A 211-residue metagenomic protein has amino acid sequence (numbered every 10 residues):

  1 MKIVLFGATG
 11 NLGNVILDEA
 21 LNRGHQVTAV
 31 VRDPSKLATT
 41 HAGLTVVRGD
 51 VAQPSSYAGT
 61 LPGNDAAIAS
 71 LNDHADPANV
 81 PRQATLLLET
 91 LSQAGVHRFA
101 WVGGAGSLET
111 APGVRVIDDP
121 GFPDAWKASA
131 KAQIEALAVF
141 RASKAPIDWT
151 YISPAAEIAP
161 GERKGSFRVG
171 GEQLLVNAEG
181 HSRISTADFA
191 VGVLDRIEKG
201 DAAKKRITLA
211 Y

Functional and structural regions predicted by a protein language model:
I3-R23: N-terminal Rossmann NAD(P)H-binding glycine-rich loop of SDR-like oxidoreductase domains
V4, S35-Q93, D201: NAD(P)H-binding glycine-rich loop region in Rossmannoid oxidoreductase-like domains and their noncatalytic homologs
D76, G106-A111, E157-G161: Conserved catalytic-site region of short-chain dehydrogenase/reductase
W101-Q133, R141, I152: Catalytic loop of short-chain dehydrogenase/reductase
A132, G180-L194, K205: Substrate-positioning beta->alpha
A138-A159: Conserved beta-loop-beta element that borders a ligand/cofactor-binding pocket
R168-I184: A conserved pocket-lining segment of Rossmann-fold NAD(P)-dependent short-chain dehydrogenase/reductase
K199-Y211: Core catalytic loop region at the nicotinamide-binding pocket of NAD(P)H-dependent oxidoreductases
